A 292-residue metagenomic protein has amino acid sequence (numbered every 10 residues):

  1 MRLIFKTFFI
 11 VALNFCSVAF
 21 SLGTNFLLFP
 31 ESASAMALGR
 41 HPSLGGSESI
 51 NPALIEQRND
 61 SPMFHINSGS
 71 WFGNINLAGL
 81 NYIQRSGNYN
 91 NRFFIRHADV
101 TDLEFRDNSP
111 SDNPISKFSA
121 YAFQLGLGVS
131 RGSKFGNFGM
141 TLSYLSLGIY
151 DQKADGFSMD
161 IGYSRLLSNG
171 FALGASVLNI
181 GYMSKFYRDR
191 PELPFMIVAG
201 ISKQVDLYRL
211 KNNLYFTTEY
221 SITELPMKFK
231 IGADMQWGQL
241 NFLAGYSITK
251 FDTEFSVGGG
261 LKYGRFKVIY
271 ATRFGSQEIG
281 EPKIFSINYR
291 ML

Functional and structural regions predicted by a protein language model:
R2-I10, N14: Sec-dependent signal peptide recognition, specifically the positively charged N-region followed immediately by
F20-L292: Subset of outer-membrane beta-barrel
